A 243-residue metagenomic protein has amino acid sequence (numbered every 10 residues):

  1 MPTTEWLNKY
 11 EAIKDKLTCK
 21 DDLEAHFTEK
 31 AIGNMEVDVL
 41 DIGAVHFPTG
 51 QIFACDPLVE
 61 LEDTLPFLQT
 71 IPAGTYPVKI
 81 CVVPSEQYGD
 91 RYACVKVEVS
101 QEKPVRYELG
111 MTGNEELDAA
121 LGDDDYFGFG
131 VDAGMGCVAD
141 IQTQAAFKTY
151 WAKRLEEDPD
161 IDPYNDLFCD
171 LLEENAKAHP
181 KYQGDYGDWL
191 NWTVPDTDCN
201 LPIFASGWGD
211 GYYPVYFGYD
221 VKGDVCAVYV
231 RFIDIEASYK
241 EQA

Functional and structural regions predicted by a protein language model:
M1-W208, Y212-A243: N-terminal domain-onset segments
